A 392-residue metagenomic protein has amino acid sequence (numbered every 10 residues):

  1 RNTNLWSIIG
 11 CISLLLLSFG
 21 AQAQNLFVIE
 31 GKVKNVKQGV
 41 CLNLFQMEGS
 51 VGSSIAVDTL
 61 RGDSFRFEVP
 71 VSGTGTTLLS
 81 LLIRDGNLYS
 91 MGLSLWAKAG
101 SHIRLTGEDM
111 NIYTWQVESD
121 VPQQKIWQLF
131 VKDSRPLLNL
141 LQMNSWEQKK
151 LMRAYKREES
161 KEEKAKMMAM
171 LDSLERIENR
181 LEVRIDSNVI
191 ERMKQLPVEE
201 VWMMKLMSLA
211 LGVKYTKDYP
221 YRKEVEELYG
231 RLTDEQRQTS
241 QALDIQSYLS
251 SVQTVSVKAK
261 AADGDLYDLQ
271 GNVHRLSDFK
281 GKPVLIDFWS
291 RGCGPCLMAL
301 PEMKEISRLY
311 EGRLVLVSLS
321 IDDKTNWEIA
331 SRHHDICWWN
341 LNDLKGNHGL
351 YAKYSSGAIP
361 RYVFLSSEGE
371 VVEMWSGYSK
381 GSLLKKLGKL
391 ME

Functional and structural regions predicted by a protein language model:
R1-G31: Bacterial Sec-dependent N-terminal signal peptides
Q24-I177: A non-transmembrane, solvent-exposed segment enriched in polar/low-complexity residues
Q195-E199, D234-A242: Short solvent-exposed coil/turn linkers within tandem alpha-helical repeat scaffolds
P197-V213: Amphipathic alpha-helical repeat scaffolds of TPR domains
L243-L276, I336-W338, K380, K385-K386 (+1 more regions): N-terminal "domain-start" segment that seeds a small globular fold
K280, F288-E305: Conserved redox-active cysteine motifs that mediate thiol-disulfide chemistry, especially di-cysteine Cys-X(1-2)-Cys
L297-H334, K345-A352: Structural microenvironment flanking redox-active thiols in thiol-disulfide oxidoreductases
I336, D343-G388: Thiol/disulfide oxidoreductase modules built on the thioredoxin-like
